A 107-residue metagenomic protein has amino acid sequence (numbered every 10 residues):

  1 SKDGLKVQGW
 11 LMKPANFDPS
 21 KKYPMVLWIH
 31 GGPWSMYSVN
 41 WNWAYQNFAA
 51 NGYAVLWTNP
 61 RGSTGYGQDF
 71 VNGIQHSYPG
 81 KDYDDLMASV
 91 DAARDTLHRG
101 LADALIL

Functional and structural regions predicted by a protein language model:
S1-L107: Serine-hydrolase catalytic core recognition
